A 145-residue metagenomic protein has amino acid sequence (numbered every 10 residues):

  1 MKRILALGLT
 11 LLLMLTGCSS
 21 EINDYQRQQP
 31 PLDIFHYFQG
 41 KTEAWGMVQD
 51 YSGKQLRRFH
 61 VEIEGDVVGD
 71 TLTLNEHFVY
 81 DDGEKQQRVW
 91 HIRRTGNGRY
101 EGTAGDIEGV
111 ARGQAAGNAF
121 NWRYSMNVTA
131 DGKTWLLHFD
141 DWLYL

Functional and structural regions predicted by a protein language model:
M1-G8: Bacterial N-terminal signal peptides that target proteins for export
L15-G17: C-terminal motif of bacterial Sec signal peptides marking the signal peptidase cleavage site
S19-E21: Bacterial signal peptide processing site
Q26-K41: N-terminal helix-cap/turn-to-beta initiation motif at the start of protein domains
W45, Q49-A130, D140: Central antiparallel beta-sheet cores of small beta-barrel/beta-sandwich binding domains
